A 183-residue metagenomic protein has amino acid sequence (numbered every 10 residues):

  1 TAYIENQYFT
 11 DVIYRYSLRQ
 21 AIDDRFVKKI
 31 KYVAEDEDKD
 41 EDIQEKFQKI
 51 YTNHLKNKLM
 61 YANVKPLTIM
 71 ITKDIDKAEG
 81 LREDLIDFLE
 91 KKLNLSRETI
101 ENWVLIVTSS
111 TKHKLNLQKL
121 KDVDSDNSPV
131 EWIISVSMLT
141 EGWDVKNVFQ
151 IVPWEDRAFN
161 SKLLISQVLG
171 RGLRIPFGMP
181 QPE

Functional and structural regions predicted by a protein language model:
T1, V64-P66, V130-E131: Short, well-ordered coil/turn segments that N-cap beta-strands
T1-Q7, R25, G170: Conserved helicase ATPase motor motifs in RecA-like P-loop NTPase domains
Y3, D36, D74, L139 (+1 more regions): Flexible, active-site-proximal loop/turn residues at the rims of small-molecule/cofactor binding pockets and catalytic
N6-T10, E83-I86, N147-F149, S166-Q167: Short, glycine/charged-enriched secondary-structure capping and boundary segments
F9, D38-E41, D156-L163: Alpha-helix capping and helix-loop boundary segments enriched in small/acidic/polar residues
T10-L117, V123: Conserved interdomain linker/interface between the two RecA-like ATPase lobes of SF2 helicase motors
S110-E183: Conserved RecA-like P-loop NTPase helicase motor core
